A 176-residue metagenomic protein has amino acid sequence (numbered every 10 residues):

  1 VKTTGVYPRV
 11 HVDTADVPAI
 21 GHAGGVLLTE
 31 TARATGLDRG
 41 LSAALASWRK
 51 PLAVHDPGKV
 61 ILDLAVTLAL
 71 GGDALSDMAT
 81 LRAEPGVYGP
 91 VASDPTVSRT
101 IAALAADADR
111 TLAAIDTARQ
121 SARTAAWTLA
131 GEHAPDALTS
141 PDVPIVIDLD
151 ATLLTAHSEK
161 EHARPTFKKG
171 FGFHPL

Functional and structural regions predicted by a protein language model:
V1-P175: Dynamic "connector" segments at or just before major functional cores
